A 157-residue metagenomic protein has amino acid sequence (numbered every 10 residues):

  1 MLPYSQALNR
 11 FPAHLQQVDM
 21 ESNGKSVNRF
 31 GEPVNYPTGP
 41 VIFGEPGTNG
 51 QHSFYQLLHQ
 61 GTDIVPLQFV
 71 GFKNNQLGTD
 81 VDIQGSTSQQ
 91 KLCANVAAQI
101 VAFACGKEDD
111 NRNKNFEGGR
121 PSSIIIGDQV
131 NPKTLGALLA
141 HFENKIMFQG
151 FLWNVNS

Functional and structural regions predicted by a protein language model:
M1-S157: A SIS-like phosphosugar-recognition module
